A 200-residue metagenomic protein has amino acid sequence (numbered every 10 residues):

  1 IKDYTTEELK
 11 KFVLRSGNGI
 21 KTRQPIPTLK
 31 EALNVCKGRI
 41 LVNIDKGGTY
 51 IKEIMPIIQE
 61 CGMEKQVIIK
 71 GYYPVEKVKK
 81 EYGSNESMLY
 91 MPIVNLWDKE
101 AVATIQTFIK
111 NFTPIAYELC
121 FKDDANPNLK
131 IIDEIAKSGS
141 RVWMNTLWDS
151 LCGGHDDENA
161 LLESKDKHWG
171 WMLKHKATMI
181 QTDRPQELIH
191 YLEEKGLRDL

Functional and structural regions predicted by a protein language model:
I1-W97, L119-K122, A136-S138: Metal-dependent phosphodiesterase/phospholipase catalytic core, i.e., the His/Asp/Glu-rich active-site region
G19-T22, K99-L200: C-terminal active-site rim and adjoining tail of enzyme catalytic domains
